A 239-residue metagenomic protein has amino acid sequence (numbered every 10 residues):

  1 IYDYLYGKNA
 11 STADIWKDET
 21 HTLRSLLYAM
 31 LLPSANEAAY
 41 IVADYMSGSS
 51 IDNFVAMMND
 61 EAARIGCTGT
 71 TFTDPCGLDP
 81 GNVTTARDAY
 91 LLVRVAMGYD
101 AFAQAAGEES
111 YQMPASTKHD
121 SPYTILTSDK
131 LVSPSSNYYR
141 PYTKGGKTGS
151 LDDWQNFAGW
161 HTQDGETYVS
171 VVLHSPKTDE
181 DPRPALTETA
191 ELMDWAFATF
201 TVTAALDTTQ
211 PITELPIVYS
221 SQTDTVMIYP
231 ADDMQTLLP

Functional and structural regions predicted by a protein language model:
I1-R87, A96-D100: Active-site-adjacent loops and short helices of periplasmic peptidoglycan-processing enzymes
C67-T68, P80-T84, D88, V93-P239: Domain-terminus/edge residues, biased toward the C-terminal soluble/receptor-binding domains of extracytoplasmic
